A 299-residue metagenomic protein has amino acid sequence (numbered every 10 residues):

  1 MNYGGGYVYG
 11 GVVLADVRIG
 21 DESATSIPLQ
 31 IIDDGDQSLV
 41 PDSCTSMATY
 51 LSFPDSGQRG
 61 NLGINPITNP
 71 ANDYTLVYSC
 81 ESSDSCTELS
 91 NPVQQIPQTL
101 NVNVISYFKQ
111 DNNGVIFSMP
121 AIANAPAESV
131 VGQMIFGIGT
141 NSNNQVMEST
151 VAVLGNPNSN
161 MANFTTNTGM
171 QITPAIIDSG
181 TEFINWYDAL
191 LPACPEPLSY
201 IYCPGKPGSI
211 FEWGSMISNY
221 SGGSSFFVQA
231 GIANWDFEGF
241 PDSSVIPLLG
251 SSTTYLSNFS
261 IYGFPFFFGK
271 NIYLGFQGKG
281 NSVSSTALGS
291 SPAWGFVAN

Functional and structural regions predicted by a protein language model:
M1-I135, L191-G223, P247-Y255: Non-catalytic N-lobe/flap surface of aspartyl protease domains
V17, G60-I67, N156-P207, G263: Aspartyl protease active-site motif detector
T25-I32, S149-T150, I172-I176: Short, surface-exposed loop motifs enriched in S/T, G, D/E and P with embedded aromatic residues
L29-L39, N141, G231-F237, V297-N299: Short, solvent-exposed aromatic-acidic interface loops
D34-Q37, N69, N141-N143, G180-I184 (+2 more regions): Solvent-exposed loop/turn segments at secondary-structure junctions within structured extracellular/periplasmic domains
G57, V130, G169-I172, S179-G180 (+2 more regions): Short, well-ordered loop/turn elements at secondary-structure boundaries
A121-A123, E128-Q171: Flexible, small-/acidic-enriched active-site or ligand-binding loops
G222-N299: Aspartic protease catalytic domain
